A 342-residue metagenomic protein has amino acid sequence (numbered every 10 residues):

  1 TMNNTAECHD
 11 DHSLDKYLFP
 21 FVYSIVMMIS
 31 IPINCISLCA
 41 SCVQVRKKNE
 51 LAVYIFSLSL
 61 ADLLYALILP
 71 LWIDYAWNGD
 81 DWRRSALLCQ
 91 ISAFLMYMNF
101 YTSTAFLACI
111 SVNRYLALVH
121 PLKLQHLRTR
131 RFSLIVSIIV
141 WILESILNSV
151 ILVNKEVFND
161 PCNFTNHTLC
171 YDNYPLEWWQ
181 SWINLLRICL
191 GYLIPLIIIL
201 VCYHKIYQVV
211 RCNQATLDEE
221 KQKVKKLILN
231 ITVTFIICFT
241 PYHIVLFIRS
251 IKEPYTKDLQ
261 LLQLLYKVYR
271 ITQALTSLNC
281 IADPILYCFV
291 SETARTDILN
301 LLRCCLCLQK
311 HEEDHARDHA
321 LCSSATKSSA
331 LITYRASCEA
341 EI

Functional and structural regions predicted by a protein language model:
T1-D10, D160-C162, D218, D258 (+1 more regions): Intrinsically disordered regulatory tails of 7TM GPCRs
T1-I36, Y174-P175, N184: Extracellular N-terminal segment of 7TM GPCRs
N3-D10, A76-Y97, H126, R131-S137 (+2 more regions): Loop architecture of class A 7-transmembrane GPCRs
D15-S24, E50-C109, A117, Q125: Extracellular TM2-ECL1-early TM3 structural module of rhodopsin-like
F56-S59, F100, L134-I138, L190 (+3 more regions): Internal alpha-helical transmembrane segments of multi-pass membrane proteins, especially GPCRs
L67, I146-V153, L193-L200, I231-I248 (+1 more regions): Hydrophobic alpha-helical segments of membrane proteins
F100-I138, F289-E292: Class A GPCR helix-loop hinge within the 7TM core
T165-E177, I188-G191, Y207-I244, L262-L265: Intracellular effector-coupling site of seven-transmembrane GPCRs, centered on the ICL3-to-TM6 transition
